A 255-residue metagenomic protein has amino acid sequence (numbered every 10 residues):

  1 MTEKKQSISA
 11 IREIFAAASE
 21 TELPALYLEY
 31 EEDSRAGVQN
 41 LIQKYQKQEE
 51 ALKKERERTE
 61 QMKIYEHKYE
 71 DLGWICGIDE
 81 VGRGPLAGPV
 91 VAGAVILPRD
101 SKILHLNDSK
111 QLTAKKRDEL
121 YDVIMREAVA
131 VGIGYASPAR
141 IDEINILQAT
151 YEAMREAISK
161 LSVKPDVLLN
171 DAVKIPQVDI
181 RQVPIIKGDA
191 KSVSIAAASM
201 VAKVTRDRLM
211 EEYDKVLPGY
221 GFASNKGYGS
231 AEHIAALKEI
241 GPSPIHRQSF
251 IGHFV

Functional and structural regions predicted by a protein language model:
M1-C76, R83-V255: RNase H-like, Mg2+-dependent phosphodiesterase core, and more generally RNA phosphate-backbone-engaging helix-loop
